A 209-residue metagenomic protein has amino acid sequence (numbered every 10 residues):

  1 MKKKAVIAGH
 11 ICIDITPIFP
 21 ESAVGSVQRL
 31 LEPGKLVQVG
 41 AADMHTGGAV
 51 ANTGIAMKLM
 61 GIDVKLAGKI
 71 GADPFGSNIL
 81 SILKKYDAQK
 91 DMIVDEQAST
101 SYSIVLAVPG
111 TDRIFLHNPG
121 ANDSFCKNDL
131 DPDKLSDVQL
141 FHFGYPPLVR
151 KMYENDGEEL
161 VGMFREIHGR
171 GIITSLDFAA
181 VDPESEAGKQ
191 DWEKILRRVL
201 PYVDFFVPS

Functional and structural regions predicted by a protein language model:
M1-A67, P74-K85: Glycine-rich phosphate/adenosyl-contacting loop at the front of the ribokinase-like
M1-F19, L80-V94, A107-P208: Ribokinase/PfkB-type carbohydrate-kinase core domain
A41-D43, A67-G68, K151-Y153, E184: A generic structural signal for short
M60, A98-S101: Short, basic and Ser/Thr-rich N-terminal targeting/leader segments
G68-A72, K90-S99: Beta-strand->loop->alpha-helix junctions that form or flank phosphate-binding loops in nucleotide-handling enzymes
I70-F75, A180-D182: Acidic, glycine-rich active-site loops and adjacent beta-strand->loop/helix elements that engage anionic groups
